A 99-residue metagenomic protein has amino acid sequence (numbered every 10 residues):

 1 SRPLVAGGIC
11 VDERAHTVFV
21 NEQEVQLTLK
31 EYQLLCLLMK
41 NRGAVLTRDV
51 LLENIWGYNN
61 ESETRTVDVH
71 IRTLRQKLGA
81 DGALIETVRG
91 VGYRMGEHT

Functional and structural regions predicted by a protein language model:
S1-V5: Basic, amphipathic DNA-recognition helix from helix-turn-helix-like DNA-binding domains
A15-G82, T87-V91: Positively charged, aromatic-enriched patches within helix-turn-helix-type DNA-binding elements, predominantly
R94-T99: C-terminal edge and immediately downstream basic/flexible tail or linker adjoining helix-turn-helix-like DNA-binding
